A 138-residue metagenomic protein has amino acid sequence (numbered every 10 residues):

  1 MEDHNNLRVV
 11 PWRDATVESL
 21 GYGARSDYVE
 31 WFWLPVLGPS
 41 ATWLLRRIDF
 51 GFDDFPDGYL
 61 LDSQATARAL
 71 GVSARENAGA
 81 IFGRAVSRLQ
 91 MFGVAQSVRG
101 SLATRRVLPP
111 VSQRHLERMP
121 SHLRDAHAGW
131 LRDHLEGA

Functional and structural regions predicted by a protein language model:
M1-L61, A65: Short recognition helix of helix-turn-helix/winged-helix DNA-binding domains
M1-V10, R88, G93, R99 (+2 more regions): Eukaryotic partner-binding/assembly regions in large regulatory complexes
V9, Y28-E30, S40, A85 (+3 more regions): Intrinsically disordered regions, especially transient/low-confidence alpha-helical propensity segments and coil-helix
A41, A74, L108-S112: Short, flexible loop/turn elements at secondary-structure junctions
I48, F52, P56-Y59, A85 (+2 more regions): A sequence-level detector of short, solvent-exposed, charge-rich linear segments
D54-A103: Winged helix-turn-helix DNA-binding recognition segment
P109-A138: Short, amphipathic alpha-helical interaction segments positioned at domain boundaries
